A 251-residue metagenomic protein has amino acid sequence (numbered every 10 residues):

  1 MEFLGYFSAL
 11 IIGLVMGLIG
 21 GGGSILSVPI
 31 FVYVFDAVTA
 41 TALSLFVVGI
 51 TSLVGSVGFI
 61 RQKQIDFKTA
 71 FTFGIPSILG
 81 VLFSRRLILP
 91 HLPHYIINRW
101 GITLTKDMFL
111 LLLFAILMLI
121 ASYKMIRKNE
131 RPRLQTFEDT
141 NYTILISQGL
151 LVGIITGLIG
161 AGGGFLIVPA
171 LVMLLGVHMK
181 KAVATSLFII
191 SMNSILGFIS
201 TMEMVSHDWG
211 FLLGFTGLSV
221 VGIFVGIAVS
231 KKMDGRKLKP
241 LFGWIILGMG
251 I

Functional and structural regions predicted by a protein language model:
M1-I12, Y33, V57-V152, E203-I251: Juxtamembrane transmembrane-helix boundary motif
L10-G20, L150-I159: Transmembrane alpha-helix interface/packing and boundary motifs in multi-pass membrane proteins, characterized by
G13, I19-A70: Juxtamembrane transmembrane-helix termini in multi-pass membrane transport proteins
G20, S24, D36, L92 (+2 more regions): A helix-boundary/kink motif common to multi-pass secondary transporters, especially Major Facilitator Superfamily
L26-P29, V54-Q62, I155-G157, I167-V172 (+1 more regions): Generic transmembrane alpha-helix signature in multi-pass membrane proteins, especially transporters/channels
S27-T39, L166-K181: Interfacial segments of multi-pass membrane proteins
T41-T51, G74-I78, S186-S191, I246: Transmembrane helix-bundle signature of multi-pass membrane transporters/permeases
Y142-F165, P169: Internal active-site segments that recognize and position negatively charged phosphoryl groups and nucleotide moieties
